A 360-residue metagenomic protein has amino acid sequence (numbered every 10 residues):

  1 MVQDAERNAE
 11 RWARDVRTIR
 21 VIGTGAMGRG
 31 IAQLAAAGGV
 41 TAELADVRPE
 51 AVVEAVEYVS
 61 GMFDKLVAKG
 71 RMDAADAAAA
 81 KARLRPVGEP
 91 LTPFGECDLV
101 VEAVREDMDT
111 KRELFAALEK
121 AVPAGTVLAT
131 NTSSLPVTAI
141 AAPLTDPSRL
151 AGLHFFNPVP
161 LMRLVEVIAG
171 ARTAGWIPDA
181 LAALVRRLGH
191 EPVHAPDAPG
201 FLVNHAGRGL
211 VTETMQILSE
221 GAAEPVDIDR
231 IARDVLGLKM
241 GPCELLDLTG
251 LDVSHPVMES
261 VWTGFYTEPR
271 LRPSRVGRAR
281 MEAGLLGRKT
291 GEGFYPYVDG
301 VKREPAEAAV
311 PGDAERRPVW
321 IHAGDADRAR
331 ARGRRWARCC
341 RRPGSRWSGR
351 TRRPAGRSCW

Functional and structural regions predicted by a protein language model:
V2-R14, G38, H190-D197, P225-W360: NAD(P)-dependent Rossmann-like dehydrogenase/reductase catalytic/cofactor-binding core
T24-G25: Glycine-rich Rossmann-fold phosphate-binding loop(s) that bind the pyrophosphate of adenine dinucleotide cofactors
G28-R29: N-terminal Rossmann-fold NAD(P) dinucleotide-binding loop
A35: Aromatic pocket-lining residues of Rossmann-like dinucleotide-binding sites
T41-A42: Short beta-strand element of Class I
V47-A51, K65-L128, S134-P136, S348-W360: Rossmann-like NAD(P)-binding element
V127-H205, R330-W360: Rossmann-fold dinucleotide-binding core
V167-G207, T212, Q216-L251: Core active-site phosphate/anionic-ligand binding loop and the adjoining beta-turn-alpha structural block in enzyme
